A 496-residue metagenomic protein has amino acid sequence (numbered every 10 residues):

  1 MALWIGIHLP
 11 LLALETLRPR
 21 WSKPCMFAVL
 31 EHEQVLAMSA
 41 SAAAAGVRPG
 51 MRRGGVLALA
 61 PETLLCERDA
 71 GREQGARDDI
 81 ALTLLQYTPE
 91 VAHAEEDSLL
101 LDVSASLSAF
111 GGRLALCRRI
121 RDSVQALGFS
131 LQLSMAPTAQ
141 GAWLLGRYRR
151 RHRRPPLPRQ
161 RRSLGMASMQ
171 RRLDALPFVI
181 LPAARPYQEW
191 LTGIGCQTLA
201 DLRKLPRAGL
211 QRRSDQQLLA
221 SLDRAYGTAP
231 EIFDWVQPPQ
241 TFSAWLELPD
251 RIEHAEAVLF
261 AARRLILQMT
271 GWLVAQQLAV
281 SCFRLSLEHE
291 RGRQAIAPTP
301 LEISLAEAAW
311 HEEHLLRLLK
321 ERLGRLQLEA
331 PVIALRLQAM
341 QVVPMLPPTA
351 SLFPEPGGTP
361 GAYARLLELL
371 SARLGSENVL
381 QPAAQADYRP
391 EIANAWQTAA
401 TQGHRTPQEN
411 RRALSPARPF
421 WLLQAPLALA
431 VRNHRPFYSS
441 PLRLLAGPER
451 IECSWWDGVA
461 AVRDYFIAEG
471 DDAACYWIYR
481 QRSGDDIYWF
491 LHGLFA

Functional and structural regions predicted by a protein language model:
M1-L100, A105-L107, L114-D122, L131 (+2 more regions): Residues that scaffold, gate, or flank divalent-cation-dependent active/transport sites
W4, L59-E62, Q188, T192-A334 (+2 more regions): DNA-contacting surface of Y-family translesion DNA polymerases
L12, I266-T270, V274-Q276, F283-A496: Low-complexity, acidic/Ser/Thr- and charged residue-rich accessory regions of DNA metabolism proteins
R18-P19, R113-L114, W143-R149, D234-Q237 (+2 more regions): Short acidic, glycine/serine/threonine-rich loops at helix termini
A42-V47, S168-K204: Amphipathic, charged-and-aliphatic alpha-helical interface segments that function as noncatalytic docking
R68-D69, L101-A105, D250, L305-E307 (+1 more regions): Short beta-strand-to-loop capping motifs
G111-R161, Q217-A225: Structured, non-catalytic alpha/beta "coupling" segments that mediate domain-domain communication and provide generic
S163-Q188, E231-L259, T406-R418: Surface-exposed, non-catalytic interaction/assembly patches
